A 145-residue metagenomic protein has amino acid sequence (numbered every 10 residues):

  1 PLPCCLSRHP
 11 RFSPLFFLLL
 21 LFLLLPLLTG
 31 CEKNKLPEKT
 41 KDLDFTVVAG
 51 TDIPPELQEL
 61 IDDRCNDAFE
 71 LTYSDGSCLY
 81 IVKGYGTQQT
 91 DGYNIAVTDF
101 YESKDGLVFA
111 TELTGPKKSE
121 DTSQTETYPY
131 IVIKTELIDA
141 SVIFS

Functional and structural regions predicted by a protein language model:
C4-C5: Cysteine-centered motifs
R8-R11: Basic polycationic patches enriched in arginine
L15-N34: Sec-dependent N-terminal signal peptides of Gram-positive bacterial secreted proteins and lipoproteins
C31-S145: Exposed, flexible binding/inhibitory loops of compact, secreted disulfide-stabilized domains
